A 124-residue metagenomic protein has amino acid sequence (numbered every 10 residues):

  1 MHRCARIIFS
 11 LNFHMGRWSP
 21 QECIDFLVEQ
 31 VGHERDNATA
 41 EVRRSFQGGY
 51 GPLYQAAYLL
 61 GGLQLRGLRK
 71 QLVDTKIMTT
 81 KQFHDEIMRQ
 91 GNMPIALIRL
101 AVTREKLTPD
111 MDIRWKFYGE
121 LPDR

Functional and structural regions predicted by a protein language model:
M1-R124: N-terminal maturation segment of proteins
